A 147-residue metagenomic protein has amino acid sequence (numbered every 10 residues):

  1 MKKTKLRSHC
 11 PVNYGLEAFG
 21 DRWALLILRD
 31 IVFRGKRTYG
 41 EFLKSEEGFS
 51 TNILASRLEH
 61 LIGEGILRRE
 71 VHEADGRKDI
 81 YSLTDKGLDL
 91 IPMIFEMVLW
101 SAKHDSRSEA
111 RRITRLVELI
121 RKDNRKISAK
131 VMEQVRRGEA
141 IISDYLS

Functional and structural regions predicted by a protein language model:
M1-P11: A detector for short, charged/polar N-terminal pre-domain segments
C10-S50: N-terminal helix-turn-helix DNA-binding core of bacterial DNA-binding proteins
G20, E73-M97: Basic, amphipathic "hinge/linker" alpha-helix immediately C-terminal to the N-terminal HTH DNA-binding motif
G35, G65, S101-D105: A general structural signal marking secondary-structure boundaries and capping sites
G40, E59, D79: Residues within the helices of the helix-turn-helix
S45-H72, G76: Canonical helix-turn-helix DNA-binding module
P92-S147: C-terminal regulatory/oligomerization modules of transcriptional regulators
